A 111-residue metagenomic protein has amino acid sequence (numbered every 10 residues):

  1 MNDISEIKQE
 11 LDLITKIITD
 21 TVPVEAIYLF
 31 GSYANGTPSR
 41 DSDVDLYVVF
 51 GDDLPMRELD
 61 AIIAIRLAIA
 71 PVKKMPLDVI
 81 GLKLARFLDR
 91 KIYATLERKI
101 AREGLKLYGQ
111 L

Functional and structural regions predicted by a protein language model:
M1-A26, N35-R40, G51-L111: Catalytic core of pol beta-like nucleotidyltransferases
S32: Conserved H-loop
D45-V49: Short beta-strand->loop micro-motif that forms the acidic, two-metal-ion catalytic signature in nucleotide-processing
